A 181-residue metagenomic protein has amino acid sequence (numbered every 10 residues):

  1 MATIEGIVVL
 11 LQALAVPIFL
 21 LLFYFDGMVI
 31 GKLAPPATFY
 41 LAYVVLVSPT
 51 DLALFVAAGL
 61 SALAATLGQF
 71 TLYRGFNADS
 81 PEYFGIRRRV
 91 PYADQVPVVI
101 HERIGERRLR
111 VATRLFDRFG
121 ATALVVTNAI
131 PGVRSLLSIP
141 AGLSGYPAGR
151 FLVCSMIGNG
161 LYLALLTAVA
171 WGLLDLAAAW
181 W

Functional and structural regions predicted by a protein language model:
M1-L21, P49-S135, S144, A148 (+1 more regions): Membrane-interfacial helix-loop-helix
F19-Y43, A129-P140: Transmembrane helix boundary and interhelical junction motifs in multipass membrane proteins
L22, L60, C154-G158: Hydrophobic alpha-helical segments of secondary membrane carriers
D26, A64, I157-Y162: Transmembrane alpha-helical core residues of multi-pass small-molecule transporters, especially secondary transporters
Y40-L52, G158-Y162: Small-residue-rich segments of transmembrane alpha-helices in multi-pass membrane proteins, especially helix faces
S144, A148-L161: Interfacial loop-to-transmembrane junctions
